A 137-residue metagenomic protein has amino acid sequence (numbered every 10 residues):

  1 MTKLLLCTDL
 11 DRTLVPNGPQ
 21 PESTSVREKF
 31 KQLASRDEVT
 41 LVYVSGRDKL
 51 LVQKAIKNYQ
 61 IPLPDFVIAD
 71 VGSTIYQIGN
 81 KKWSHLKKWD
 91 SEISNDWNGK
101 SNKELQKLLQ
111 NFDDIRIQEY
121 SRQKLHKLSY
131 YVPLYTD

Functional and structural regions predicted by a protein language model:
M1-K3, E38, P64, L125: A general structural motif
T2-Q20: Asp-based phosphoryl-transfer active-site loop
L6-D11, D70-G72, R122, Y131-P133: Short loop/turn segments at strand-loop or loop-helix junctions that form parts of catalytic or ligand-binding pockets
P16-N17, Q77, E119, L134: Generic structural "secondary-structure junction" signal
Q20-P21, S91: Short glycine-enriched, charge-decorated loop/helix-capping segments at active-site entrances that position
V26-Y120: Active-site phosphate-binding/coordination module
R116-D137: Hydrophobic, aromatic-enriched interface-forming segments
